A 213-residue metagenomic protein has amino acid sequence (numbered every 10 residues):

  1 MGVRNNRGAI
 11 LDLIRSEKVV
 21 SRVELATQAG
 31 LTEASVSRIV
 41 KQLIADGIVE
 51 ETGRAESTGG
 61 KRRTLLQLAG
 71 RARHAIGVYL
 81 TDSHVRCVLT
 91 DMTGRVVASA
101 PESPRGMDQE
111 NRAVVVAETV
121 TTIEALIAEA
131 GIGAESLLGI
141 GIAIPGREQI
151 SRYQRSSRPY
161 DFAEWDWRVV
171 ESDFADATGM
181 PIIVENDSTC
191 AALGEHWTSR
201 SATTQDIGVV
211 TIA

Functional and structural regions predicted by a protein language model:
M1-Q28: Extreme N-terminal segment that seeds HTH/winged-HTH DNA-binding domains in transcriptional regulators
I14, L25, V36-V49: Basic amphipathic alpha-helical segments that dock to polyanions
S16-E17, T93, T198, A213: Short helix-capping/turn signature of helix-turn-helix
V19, G47-I48, L65: Short hinge/loop at the helix->beta-strand junction immediately C-terminal to the helix-turn-helix recognition helix
E51-A75, I182, N186-I207: Conserved phosphate-binding catalytic cores of ATP/NTP-utilizing and phosphoryl-transfer enzymes
R62-S99, G208-A213: Gly/Thr-rich phosphate-binding beta-strand-loop-beta motif of the actin/hexokinase/Hsp70
V96, P104-D206: Glycine-rich phosphate-binding loop and adjoining helix at the ATP-binding site of ATP-dependent phosphoryl-transfer
